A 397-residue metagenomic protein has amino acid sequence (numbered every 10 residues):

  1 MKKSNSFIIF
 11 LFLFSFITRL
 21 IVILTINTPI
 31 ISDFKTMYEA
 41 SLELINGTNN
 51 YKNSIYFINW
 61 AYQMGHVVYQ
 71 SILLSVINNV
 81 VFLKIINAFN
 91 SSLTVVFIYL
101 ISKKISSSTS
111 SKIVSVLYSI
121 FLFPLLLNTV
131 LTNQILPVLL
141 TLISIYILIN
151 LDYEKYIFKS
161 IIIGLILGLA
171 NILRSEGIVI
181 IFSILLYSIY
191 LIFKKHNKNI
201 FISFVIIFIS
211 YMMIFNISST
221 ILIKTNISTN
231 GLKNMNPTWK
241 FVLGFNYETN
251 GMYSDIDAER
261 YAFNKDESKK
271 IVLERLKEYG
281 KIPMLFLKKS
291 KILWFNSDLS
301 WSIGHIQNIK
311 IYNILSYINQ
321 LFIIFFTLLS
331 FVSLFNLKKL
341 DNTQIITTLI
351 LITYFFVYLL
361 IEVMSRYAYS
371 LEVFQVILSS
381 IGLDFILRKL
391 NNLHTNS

Functional and structural regions predicted by a protein language model:
M1-I30, F208-T225: Transmembrane signal-anchor helices characteristic of membrane glycosylation enzymes that use polyprenol
I26-A40, N46-Y69, I77-V81, G231-K233 (+2 more regions): Extracytoplasmic catalytic/substrate-binding loops of multi-pass membrane glycan-assembly enzymes
W60, M64-S71, V76-L93, N313-L321: Loop-to-helix entry region of an early transmembrane alpha helix in multi-pass inner-membrane enzymes
F82, I98-I120, N342-T347: Transmembrane-helix signature of polytopic, membrane-embedded enzymes that assemble or transfer cell-envelope glycans
F82, L285-V357: Membrane-interface anchor segments at the N-terminal boundary of transmembrane helices in multi-pass membrane enzymes
I85-I105, I143, F325-V332: Transmembrane-helix motifs of polytopic, lipid-linked glycan transferases
L126-P137, L173: Short acidic/glycine- and proline-prone juxtamembrane loop motifs at membrane-interface regions of multi-pass membrane
T220-S302: Membrane-proximal stem/loop segments at transmembrane-domain junctions that anchor or position
